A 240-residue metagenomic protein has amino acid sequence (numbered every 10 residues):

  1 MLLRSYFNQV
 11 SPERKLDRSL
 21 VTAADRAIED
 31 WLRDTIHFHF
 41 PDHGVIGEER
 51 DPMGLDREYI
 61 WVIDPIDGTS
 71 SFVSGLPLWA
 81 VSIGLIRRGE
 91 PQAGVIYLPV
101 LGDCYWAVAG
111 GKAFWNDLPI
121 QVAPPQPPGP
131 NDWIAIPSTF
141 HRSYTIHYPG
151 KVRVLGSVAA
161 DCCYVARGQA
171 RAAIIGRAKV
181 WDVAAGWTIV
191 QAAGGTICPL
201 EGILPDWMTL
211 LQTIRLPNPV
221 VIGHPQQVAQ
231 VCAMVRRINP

Functional and structural regions predicted by a protein language model:
M1-I66, R236, P240: N-terminal subdomain of lithium-sensitive/metallo-dependent phosphomonoesterases centered on the IMPase/IPPase/PAP
L2-L3, D25, I36, T69 (+4 more regions): Residue-level signal for inorganic ion chemistry
S11-E13, A113, P149-G156, I197-C198 (+1 more regions): Short secondary-structure junctions
G47-E49, D117, G156, E201: Short loop/edge segments at beta-strand edges and connector loops that shape dinucleotide/nucleotide cofactor-binding
L55-N116: DPxDG-like acidic metal-binding loop motif
K112-W115, P119-Q121, Q226-Q230: Short helix-loop capping/hinge motifs at secondary-structure junctions, enriched in acidic/polar residues
Q121-G156: Short loop->beta-strand "edge-of-pocket" segments that line small-molecule binding or catalytic clefts across diverse
I146, C163-P240: Oxyanion/phosphate-interacting regions
